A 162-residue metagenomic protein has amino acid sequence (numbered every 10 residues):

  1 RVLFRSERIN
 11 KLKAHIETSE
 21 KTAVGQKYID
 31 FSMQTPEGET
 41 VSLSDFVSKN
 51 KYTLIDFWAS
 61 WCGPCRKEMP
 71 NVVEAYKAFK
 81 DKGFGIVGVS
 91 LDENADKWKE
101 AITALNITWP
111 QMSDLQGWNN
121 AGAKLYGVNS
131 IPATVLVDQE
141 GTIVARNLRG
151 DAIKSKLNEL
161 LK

Functional and structural regions predicted by a protein language model:
V2-L3: Short, small-residue-biased leader/transition segments that mark boundaries at the very start of proteins
K27, K51, N129-I131: Short, small/polar residue-rich loop motifs at catalytic or cofactor-binding pockets
S32-T53: A short beta-strand-turn-helix
K51, F57-E74: Conserved redox-active cysteine motifs that mediate thiol-disulfide chemistry, especially di-cysteine Cys-X(1-2)-Cys
D56, V87-S90, M112: Short beta-strand segments
K67-L105, G117-K124, S155: Structural microenvironment flanking redox-active thiols in thiol-disulfide oxidoreductases
L105-I107, D114-L161: Thiol/disulfide oxidoreductase modules built on the thioredoxin-like
